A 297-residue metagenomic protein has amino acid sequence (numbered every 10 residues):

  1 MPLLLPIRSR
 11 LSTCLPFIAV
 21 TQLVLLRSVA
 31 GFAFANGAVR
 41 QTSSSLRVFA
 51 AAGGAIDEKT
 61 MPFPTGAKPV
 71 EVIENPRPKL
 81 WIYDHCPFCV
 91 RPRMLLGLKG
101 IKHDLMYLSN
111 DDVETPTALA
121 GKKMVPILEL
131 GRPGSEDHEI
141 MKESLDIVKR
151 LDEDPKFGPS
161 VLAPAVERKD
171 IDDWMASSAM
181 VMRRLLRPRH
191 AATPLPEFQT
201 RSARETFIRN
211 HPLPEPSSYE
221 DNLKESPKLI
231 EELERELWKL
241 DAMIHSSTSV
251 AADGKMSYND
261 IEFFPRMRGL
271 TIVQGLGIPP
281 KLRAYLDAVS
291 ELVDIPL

Functional and structural regions predicted by a protein language model:
M1-R40: N-terminal chloroplast transit peptides
T21-Q22, T42, P280-Y285: Secretory/periplasmic and organellar redox-cofactor proteins
L25, M94, D260-F263: Hydrophobic side chains within alpha-helical segments
A33-G53: N-terminal, immediately post-signal peptide pro-regions of secreted/luminal proteins
R47-F207: GST-like domain detector, emphasizing the conserved glutathione-binding G-site in the N-terminal thioredoxin-like
D173-A288: GST-like fold's C-terminal all-alpha helical module
E291-L297: C-terminal helix/juxtamembrane-tail motif
